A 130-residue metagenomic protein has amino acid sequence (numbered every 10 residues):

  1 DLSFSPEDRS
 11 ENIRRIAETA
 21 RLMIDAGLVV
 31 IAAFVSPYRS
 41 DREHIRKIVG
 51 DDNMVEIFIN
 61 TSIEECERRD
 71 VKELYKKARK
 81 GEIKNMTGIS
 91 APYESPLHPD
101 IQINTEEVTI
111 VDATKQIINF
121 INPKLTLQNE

Functional and structural regions predicted by a protein language model:
D1-D8, A20-R79, N85: ATP-dependent NMP and nucleoside kinases share a basic, alpha-helical "lid"
S5-R15, D41, E82, E106-A113: Helical mechanochemical/support elements of P-loop NTPase systems and associated helical scaffolds
E11-L22, S90: Conserved alpha-helical scaffold flanking the Walker A/P-loop in AAA+ ATPase domains
I16-E18, S40, E94, I101: Alpha-helix termini
N60-Q116: Small-molecule kinase domains that catalyze NTP-dependent phosphoryl transfer to phosphate-bearing small molecules
Q116-L127: C-terminal alpha-helix
